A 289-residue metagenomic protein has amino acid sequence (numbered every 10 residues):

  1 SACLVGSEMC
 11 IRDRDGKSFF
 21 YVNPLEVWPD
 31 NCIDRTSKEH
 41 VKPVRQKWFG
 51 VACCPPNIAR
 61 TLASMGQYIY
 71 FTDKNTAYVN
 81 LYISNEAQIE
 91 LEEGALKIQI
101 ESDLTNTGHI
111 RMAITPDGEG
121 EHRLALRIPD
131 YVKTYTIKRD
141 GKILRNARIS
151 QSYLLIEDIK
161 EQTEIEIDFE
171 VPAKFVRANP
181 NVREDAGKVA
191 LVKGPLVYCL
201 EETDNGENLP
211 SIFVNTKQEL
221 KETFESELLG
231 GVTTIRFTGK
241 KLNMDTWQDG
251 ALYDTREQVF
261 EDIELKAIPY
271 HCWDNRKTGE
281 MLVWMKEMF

Functional and structural regions predicted by a protein language model:
C3-I11: Short, small-residue-biased leader/transition segments that mark boundaries at the very start of proteins
R14-A113, A147-I149, E164, D168-F289: C-terminal beta-rich recognition modules with glycine/proline-rich loops and embedded aromatic residues
E86, H109, E121-R123, V132-T136: Exposed beta-strand and adjacent loop surfaces of beta-rich binding modules that mediate intermolecular recognition
T115, G120-P129: Surface-exposed beta-strand/loop patches in extracellular or lumenal glycoproteins
E121, Q162-E164: Extracellular Ig-like/FN3 beta-sandwich strand-entry sites
I128-V132, D185: Short coil-to-beta strand junction motifs in C2/discoidin
V132-I156, F175-N181: Solvent-exposed beta-strand/loop surfaces of large extracellular or lumenal domains
